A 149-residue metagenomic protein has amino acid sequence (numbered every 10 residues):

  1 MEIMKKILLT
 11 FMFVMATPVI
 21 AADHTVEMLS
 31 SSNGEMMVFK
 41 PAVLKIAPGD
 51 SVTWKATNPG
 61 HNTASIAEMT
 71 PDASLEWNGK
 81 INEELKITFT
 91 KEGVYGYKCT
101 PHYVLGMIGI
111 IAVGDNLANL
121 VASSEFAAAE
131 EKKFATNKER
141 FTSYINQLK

Functional and structural regions predicted by a protein language model:
M1-I7: Positively charged n-region of N-terminal signal peptides that target proteins for export
I7-L8, T57: Residue-level detector of intrinsically disordered/flexible regions characterized by low predicted structural confidence
L9-F13: Hydrophobic helical h-region of N-terminal Sec-dependent signal peptides in bacterial secretory/periplasmic proteins
A16-P18: N-terminal signal peptide c-region/cleavage motif recognized by signal peptidases
A21-K149: Extracytoplasmic copper-binding redox domains, predominantly the cupredoxin/blue-copper superfamily
